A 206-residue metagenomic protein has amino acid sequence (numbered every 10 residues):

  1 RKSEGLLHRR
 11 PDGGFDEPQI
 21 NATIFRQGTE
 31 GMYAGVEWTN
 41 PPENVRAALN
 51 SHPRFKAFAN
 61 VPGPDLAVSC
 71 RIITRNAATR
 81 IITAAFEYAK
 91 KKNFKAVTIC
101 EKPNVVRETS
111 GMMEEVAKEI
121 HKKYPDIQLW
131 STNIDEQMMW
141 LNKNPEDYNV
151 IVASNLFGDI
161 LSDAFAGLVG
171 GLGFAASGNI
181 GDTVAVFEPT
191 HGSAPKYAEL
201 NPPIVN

Functional and structural regions predicted by a protein language model:
R1, L141-N206: Glycine-rich phosphate/nucleotide-binding loop
R1-F55, V68, L156-G158: N-terminal glycine-rich phosphate/adenylate-binding segment common to multiple enzyme folds
R1-K2, I24-F25, I99, L129-N133 (+2 more regions): General beta-strand structural signal in soluble alpha/beta enzymes
G5-F15, F86-A89, M138-N142: A generic local secondary-structure boundary/capping motif
D12, A34-T39, E108-M113, L141-N144 (+1 more regions): Short acidic, glycine/serine/threonine-rich loops at helix termini
D12, E17-N21, K92-K95, Y124-D126 (+3 more regions): Short coil/turn connectors at secondary-structure junctions
A47-D135: Glycine-rich phosphate/diphosphate-binding loop of Rossmann-like nucleotide-binding domains
Q128-Y148: A structured beta-alpha segment of the ubiquitous adenosine-cofactor-binding alpha/beta core
